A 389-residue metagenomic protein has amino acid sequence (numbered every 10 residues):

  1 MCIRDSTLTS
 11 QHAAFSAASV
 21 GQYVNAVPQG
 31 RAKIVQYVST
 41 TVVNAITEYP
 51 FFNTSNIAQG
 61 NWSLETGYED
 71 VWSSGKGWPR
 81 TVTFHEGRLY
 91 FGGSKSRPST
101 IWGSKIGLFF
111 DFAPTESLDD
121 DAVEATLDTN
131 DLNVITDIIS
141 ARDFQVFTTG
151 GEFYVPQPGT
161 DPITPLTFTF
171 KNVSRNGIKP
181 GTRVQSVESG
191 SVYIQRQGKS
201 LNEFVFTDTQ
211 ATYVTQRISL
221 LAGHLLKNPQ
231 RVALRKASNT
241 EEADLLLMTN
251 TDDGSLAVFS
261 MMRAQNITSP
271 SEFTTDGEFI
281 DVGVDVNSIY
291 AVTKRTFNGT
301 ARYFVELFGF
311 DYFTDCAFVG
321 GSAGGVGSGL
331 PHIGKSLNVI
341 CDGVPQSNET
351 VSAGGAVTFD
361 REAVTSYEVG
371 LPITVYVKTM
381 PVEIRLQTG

Functional and structural regions predicted by a protein language model:
M1-S6: Conserved small/polar residues in nucleotide/adenosyl-binding loops
A13-S19, P50-S55, S328-I333: A short beta-turn/strand-edge loop motif at beta-sheet boundaries
F15-A26, D244-L245, S336-L337: Short coil-to-beta transition motif at edge beta-strands of beta-rich domains
G30-V38: Short beta-strand-centered aromatic/proline hotspots
T40-Y49, V357-R361: Short, solvent-exposed secondary-structure boundary/capping segments
G67-E241, M261-F279: Beta-propeller and closely related beta-pinwheel folds
N133, K199-G389: Beta-sheet repeat architectures centered on beta-propellers
